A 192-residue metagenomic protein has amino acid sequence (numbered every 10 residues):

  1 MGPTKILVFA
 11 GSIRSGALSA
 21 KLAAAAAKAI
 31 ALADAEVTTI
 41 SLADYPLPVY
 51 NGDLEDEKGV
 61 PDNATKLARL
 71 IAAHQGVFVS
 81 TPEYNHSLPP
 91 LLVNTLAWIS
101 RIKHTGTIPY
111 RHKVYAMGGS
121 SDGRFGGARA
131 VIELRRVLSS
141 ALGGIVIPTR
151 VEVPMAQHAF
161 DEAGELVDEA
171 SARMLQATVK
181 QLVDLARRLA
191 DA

Functional and structural regions predicted by a protein language model:
G2-A35: N-terminal beta1-alpha1 ligand-phosphate binding loop
G2-L7, G143-A192: Glycine-rich phosphate/pyrophosphate-binding loop and the adjoining helix
G11, L42, S120: Cofactor-binding loop segments of dinucleotide-utilizing enzymes, especially the Rossmann-like FAD- and NAD(P)+-binding
D34-L42, P46-V49, I145-P154: Short beta-strand elements in bilobed, periplasmic/extracellular small-molecule ligand-binding domains
L42-G59, A159-F160: N-terminal beta-loop-helix "entrance" segment that forms/cooperates in small-molecule cofactor or anionic ligand
G59-L142: Helix-loop-strand module that forms the ligand-binding subsite of alpha/beta enzymes
